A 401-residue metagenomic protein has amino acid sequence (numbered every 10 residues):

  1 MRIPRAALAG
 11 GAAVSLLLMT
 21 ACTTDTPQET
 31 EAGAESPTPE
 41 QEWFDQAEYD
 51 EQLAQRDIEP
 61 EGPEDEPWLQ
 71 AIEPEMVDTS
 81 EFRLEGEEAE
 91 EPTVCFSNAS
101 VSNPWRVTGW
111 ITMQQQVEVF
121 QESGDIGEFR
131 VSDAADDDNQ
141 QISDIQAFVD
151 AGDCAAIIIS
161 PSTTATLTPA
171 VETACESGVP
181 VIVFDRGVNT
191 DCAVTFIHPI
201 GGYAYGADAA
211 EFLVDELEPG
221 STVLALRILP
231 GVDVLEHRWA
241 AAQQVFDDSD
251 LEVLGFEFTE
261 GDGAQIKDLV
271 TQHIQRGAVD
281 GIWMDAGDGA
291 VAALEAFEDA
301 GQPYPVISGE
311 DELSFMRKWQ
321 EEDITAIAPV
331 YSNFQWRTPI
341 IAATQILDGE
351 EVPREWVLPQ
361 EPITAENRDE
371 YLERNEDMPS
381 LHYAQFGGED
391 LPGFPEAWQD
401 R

Functional and structural regions predicted by a protein language model:
L18-A21: C-terminal motif of bacterial Sec signal peptides marking the signal peptidase cleavage site
T23-D25: Bacterial signal peptide processing site
E31-P92, W336-R401: Hinge/cleft segment of the Venus flytrap/periplasmic-binding protein
G33-D57, P63-E88, T93-Q116, F120 (+4 more regions): Extracytoplasmic "Venus flytrap"
I72-E81, V94, Q141, I197-V223 (+4 more regions): Hydrophobic alpha-helical segments within soluble ligand-binding/sensing domains
V94-C95, M113-Q114, A207-F256, A343-Q345 (+1 more regions): An alpha-beta-alpha
D150, A155-A174, A242, T259-K318: Hydrophobic alpha-helical
T164-A204, L313-T325: Flexible loop/hinge segments that line or gate small-molecule binding clefts
